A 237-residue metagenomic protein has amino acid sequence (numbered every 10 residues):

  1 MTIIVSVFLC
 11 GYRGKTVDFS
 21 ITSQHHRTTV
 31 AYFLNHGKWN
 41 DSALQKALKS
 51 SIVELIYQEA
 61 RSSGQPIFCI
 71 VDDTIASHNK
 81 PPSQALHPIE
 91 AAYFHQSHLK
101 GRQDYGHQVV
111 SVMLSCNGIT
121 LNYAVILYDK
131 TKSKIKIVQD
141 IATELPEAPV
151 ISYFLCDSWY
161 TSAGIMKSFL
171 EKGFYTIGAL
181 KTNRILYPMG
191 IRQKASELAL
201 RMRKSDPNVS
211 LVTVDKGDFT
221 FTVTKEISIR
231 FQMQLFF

Functional and structural regions predicted by a protein language model:
M1-L44, L48-K49: Gly/serine-rich nucleotide phosphate-binding loop at the start of the catalytic core of nucleotide/ADP-ribose-handling
T16-S20, Q65-N79, V112, F154-T161 (+1 more regions): Short, conserved catalytic/metal-binding motifs centered on acidic residues
T28-F33, G37, Y93-I151, Q234-F237: Electropositive, glycine- and tryptophan-enriched low-complexity nucleic-acid-binding patches
H36-I119, G217, K225-I227: Active-site-proximal, Lys/Arg-enriched surface segment that forms a nucleic-acid-binding/basic interface patch
H78-K80, N122, G164, Y187-P188 (+1 more regions): Short helix/loop capping segments that flank catalytic or ligand/cofactor-binding pockets
L114-C116, V125-L127, S158, G178-T182 (+1 more regions): Short, structured patches in soluble enzyme cores that scaffold and shape functional sites
K130-E197: Domain-level cores of phosphate- or acyl-group-handling catalytic modules
T131, Y175-F237: An anionic, glycine-rich sequence signature occurring as long contiguous blocks
